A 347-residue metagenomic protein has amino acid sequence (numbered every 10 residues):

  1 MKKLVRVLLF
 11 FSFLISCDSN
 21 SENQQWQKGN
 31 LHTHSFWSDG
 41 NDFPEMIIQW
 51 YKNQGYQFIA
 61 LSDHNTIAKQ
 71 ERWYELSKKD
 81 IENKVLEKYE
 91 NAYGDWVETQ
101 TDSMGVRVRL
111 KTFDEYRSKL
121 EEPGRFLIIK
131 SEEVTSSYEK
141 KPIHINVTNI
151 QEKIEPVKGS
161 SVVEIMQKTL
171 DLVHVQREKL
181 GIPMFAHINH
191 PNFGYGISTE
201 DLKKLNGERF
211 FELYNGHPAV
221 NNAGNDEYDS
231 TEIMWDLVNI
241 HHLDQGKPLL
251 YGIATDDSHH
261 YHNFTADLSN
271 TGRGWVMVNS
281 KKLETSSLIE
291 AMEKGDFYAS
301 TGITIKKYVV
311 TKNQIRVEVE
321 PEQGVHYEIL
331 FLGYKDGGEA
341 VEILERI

Functional and structural regions predicted by a protein language model:
K2, N20-N23, S38, P44-I48 (+2 more regions): C-terminal functional module detector
K2-F10: Sec-dependent signal peptide recognition, specifically the positively charged N-region followed immediately by
L4, Q54, K140-I143, L205-E208 (+1 more regions): Short, solvent-exposed loop/turn segments at the edges of secondary structure
I15-S16: C-terminal motif of bacterial Sec signal peptides marking the signal peptidase cleavage site
E22-N189, G196-I197, N221, Y228-S230 (+2 more regions): A metal-dependent hydrolase metal-coordination microenvironment
D63-H64, H190, N215, K312: Residues that line or immediately flank small-molecule/substrate-binding pockets and catalytic motifs
I129, N146-T148, H187, E212-Y214 (+3 more regions): Residues in well-ordered beta-strands of folded domains
K158-G159, V175-Y298: Long, contiguous interaction/targeting segments characteristic of exported/extracellular or secretory-pathway proteins
